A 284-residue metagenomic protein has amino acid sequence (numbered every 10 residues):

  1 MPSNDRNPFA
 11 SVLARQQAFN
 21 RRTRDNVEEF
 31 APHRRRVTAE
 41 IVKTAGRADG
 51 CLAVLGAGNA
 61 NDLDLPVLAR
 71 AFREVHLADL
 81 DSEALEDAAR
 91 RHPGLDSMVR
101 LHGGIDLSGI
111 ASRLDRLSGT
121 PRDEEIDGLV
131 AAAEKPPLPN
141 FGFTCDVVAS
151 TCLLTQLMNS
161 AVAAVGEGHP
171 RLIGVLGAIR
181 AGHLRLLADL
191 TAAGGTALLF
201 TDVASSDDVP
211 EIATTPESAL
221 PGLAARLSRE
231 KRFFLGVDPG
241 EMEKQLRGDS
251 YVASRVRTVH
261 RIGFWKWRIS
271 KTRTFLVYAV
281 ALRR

Functional and structural regions predicted by a protein language model:
M1-D49: Class I SAM-dependent methyltransferase Rossmann-like catalytic core, especially the SAM/SAH-binding loop
A48-A60: Conserved class I S-adenosyl-L-methionine
G58-F72: Conserved SAM-binding loop of SAM-dependent methyltransferases across substrates and taxa, primarily the Class I
R73-A78: Short beta-strand element of Class I
D81: Conserved SAM/SAH-binding beta-strand->alpha-helix loop
R91-G142: S-adenosyl-L-methionine
P137-V147, A163-A193: A short glycine-rich, Lys/Arg-flanked "PGG" loop and its adjoining helix->strand segment in the class I
F200-R284: Charged, low-complexity C-terminal accessory regions
